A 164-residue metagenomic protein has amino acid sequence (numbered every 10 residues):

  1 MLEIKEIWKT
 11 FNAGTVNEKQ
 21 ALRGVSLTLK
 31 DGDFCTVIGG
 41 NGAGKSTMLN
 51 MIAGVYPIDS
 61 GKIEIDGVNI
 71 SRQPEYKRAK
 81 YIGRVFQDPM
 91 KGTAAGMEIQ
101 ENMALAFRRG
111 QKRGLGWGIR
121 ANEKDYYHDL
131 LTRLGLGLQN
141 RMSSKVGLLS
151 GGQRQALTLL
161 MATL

Functional and structural regions predicted by a protein language model:
M1-I4, K9-G24, T36, R72-P74: A short, flexible loop at the N-terminus of ABC-type nucleotide-binding domains that lies
T15, K19, N69-G83, K91 (+2 more regions): ABC ATPase NBD coupling module
I38-G40: The feature captures the beta-strand-to-loop junction immediately N-terminal to the Walker
A53: Helix-to-loop junction immediately C-terminal to a conserved catalytic motif
G61-N69: Conserved ABC transporter NBD signature motif
D88, G96-K112: Q-loop/switch helix immediately C-terminal to the Walker
L130-L148: Conserved ABC nucleotide-binding domain
A162-T163: ABC ATPase C-loop
